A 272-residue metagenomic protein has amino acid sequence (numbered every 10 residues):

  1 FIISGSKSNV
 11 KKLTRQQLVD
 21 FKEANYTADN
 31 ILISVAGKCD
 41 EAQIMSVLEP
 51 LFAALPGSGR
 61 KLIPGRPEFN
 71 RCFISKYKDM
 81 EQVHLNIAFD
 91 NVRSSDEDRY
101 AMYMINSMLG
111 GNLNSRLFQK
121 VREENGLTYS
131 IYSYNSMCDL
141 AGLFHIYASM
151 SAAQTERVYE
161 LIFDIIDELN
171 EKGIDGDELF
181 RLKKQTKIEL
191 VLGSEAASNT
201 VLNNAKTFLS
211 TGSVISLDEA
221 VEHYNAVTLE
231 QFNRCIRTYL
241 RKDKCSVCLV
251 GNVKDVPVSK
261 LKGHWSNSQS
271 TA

Functional and structural regions predicted by a protein language model:
F1-G59, S75, V92-R93, A101 (+1 more regions): Charge-rich, well-structured scaffold segments of protease-associated domains
R60-R116, H223, Q269-A272: His/Glu-based metal-binding/catalytic segments typifying zinc-dependent metallopeptidases
Q119: Active-site phosphate/pyrophosphate- and oxyanion-stabilizing loops and adjacent acidic/basic residues in soluble
